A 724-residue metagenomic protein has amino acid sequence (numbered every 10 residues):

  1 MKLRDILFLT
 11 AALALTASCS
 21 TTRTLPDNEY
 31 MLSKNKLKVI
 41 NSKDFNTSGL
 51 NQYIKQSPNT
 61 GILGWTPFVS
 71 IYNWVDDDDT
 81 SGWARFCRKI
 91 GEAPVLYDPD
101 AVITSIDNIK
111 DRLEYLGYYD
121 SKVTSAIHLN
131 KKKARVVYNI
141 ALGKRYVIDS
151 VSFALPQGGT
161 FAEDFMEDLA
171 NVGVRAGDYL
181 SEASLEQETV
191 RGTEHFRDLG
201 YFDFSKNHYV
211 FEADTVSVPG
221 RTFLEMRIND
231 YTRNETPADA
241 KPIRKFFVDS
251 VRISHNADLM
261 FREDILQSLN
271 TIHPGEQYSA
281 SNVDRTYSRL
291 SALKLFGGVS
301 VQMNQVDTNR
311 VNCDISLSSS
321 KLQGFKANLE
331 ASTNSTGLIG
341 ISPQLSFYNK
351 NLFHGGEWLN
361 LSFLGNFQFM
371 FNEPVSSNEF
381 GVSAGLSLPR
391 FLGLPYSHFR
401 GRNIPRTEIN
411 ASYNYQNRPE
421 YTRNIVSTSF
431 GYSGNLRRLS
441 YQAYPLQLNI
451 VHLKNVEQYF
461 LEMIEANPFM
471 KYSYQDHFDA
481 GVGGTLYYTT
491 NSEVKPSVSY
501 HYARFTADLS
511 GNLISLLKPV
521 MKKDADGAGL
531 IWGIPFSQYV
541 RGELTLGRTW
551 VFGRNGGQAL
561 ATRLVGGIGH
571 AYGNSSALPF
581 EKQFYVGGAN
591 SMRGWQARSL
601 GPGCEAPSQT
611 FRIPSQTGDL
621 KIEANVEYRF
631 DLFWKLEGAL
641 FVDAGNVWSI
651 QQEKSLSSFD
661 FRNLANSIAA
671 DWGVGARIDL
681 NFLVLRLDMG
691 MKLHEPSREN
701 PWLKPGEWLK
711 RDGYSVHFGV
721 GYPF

Functional and structural regions predicted by a protein language model:
K2, S18-T333, L364-M370, F399 (+2 more regions): Periplasmic polypeptide-binding modules associated with outer-membrane biogenesis and secretion
L9-T16: Bacterial N-terminal signal peptides
D198, L322-G324, P374-V565: Transmembrane beta-strand segments of outer-membrane beta-barrel domains in Gram-negative and organellar OMPs
N229, H273, N304, S318 (+15 more regions): Outer-membrane beta-barrel pore domains and translocons
V306-T308, S332-S342, L364-E379, Y415-R423 (+2 more regions): Solvent-exposed loop/turn segments connecting transmembrane beta-strands in outer-membrane beta-barrel proteins
C313-S318, N328-S346, S429, Y474 (+2 more regions): Extended beta-strand-rich architecture
G324-K326, S335-L386, F391-Y396: Outer-membrane beta-barrel translocator/receptor signature
I678-F682, K710-F724: Outer-membrane beta-barrel "beta-signal"
